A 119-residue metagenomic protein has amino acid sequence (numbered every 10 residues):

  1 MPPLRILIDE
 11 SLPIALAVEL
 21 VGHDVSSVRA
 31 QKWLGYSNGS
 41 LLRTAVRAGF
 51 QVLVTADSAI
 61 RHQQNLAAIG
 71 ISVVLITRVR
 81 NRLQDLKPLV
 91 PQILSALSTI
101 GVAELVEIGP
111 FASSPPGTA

Functional and structural regions predicted by a protein language model:
M1-R5, E107-A119: Intrinsically disordered, low-complexity and often Lys/Arg-enriched segments
P2-Q51: N-terminal first-folded block
A17-V18, Q63-N65, D85: Short glycine-/acidic-enriched loop or helix-start segments at secondary-structure transitions that form or flank
Q31-K32, I60, V79-N81: Short histidine/acidic/glycine/proline-rich micro-motifs that form metal- and phosphate-coordinating active-site loops
A45-V46, F50-L66: Acidic, metal-binding active-site segment of PIN/NYN-like and related structure-specific nucleases
N65-A68, V73: Nuclease catalytic cores that cleave nucleic-acid phosphodiester bonds, predominantly acidic two-metal-ion
S72-S113: C-terminal structural segments of small proteins and small subunits
